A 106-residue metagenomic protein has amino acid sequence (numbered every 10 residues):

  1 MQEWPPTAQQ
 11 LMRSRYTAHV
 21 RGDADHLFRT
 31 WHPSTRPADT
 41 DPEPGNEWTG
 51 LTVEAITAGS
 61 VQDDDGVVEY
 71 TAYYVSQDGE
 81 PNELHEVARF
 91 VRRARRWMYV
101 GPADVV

Functional and structural regions predicted by a protein language model:
M1-P44: Core segments of small alpha/beta cavity-forming domains
E3, R15, R21, Q62 (+2 more regions): Exposed, flexible binding/inhibitory loops of compact, secreted disulfide-stabilized domains
Y16-H19, H26-F28, Y70, Y74 (+2 more regions): Aromatic side chains
W31, W48-G50, W97: Tryptophan-centered motif/residue detector
E43-E83: Surface-exposed, charged secondary-structure patches
N82-V106: Short beta-strand edge/turn micro-motifs at domain boundaries
